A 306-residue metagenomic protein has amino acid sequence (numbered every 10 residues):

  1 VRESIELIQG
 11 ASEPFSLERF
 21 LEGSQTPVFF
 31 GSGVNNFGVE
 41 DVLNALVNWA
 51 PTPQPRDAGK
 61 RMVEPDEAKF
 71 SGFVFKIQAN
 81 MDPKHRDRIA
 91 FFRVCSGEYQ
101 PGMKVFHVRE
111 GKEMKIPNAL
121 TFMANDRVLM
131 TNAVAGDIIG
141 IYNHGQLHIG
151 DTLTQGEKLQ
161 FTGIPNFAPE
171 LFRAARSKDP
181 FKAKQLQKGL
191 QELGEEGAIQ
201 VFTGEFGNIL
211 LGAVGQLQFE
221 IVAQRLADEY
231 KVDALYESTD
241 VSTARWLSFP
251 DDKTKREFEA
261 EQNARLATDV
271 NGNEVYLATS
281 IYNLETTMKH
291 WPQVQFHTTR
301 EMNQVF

Functional and structural regions predicted by a protein language model:
V1-F306: Structural and coupling elements of P-loop NTPases
